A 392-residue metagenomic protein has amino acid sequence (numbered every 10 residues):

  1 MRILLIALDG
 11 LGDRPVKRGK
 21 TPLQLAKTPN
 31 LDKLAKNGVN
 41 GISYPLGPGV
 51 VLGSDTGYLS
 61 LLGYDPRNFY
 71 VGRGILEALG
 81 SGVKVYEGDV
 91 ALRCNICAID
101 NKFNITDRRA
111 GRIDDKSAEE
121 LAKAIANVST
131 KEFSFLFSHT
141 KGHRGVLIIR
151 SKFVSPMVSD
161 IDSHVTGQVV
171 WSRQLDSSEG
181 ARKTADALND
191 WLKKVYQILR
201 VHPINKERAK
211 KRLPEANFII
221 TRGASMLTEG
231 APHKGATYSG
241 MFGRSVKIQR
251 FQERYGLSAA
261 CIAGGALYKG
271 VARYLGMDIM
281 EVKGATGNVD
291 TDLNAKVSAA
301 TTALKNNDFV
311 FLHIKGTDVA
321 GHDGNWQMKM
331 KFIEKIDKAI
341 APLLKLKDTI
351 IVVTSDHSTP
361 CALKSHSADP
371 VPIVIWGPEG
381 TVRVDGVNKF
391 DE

Functional and structural regions predicted by a protein language model:
M1-E392: Feature captures the catalytic ectodomains and active-site-proximal regions of enzymes that hydrolyze or transfer
